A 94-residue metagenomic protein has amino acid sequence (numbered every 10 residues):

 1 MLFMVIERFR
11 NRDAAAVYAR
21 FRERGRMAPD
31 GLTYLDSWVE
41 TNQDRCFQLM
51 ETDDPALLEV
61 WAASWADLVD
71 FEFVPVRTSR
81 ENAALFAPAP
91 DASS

Functional and structural regions predicted by a protein language model:
M1-L35, E40-R45, D53-A56, R77-S94: Short S/T/G/P-rich N-terminal loop/turn motif that feeds into the first structured element of a domain
A15-A16, E59, D70-E72: A short, polar/proline- and glycine-enriched secondary-structure boundary/capping micro-motif
R20-F21, L58-D67: Short amphipathic alpha-helices in soluble, non-transmembrane regions that often serve as interface/regulatory elements
E51-D53, E59-A63, V74: Mid-chain, well-packed structural core segment of small domains
D67-S79: Conserved short beta-strand edge segments in small beta-sheet-based binding/regulatory domains
